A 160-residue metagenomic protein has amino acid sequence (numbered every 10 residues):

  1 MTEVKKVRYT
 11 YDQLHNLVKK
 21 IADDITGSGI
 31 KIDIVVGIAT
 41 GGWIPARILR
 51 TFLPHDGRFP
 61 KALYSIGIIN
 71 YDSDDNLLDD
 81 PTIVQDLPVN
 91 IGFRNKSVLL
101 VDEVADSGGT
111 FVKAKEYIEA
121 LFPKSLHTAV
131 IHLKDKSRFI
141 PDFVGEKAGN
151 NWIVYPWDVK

Functional and structural regions predicted by a protein language model:
M1-K160: PRPP-associated nucleotide enzymes
